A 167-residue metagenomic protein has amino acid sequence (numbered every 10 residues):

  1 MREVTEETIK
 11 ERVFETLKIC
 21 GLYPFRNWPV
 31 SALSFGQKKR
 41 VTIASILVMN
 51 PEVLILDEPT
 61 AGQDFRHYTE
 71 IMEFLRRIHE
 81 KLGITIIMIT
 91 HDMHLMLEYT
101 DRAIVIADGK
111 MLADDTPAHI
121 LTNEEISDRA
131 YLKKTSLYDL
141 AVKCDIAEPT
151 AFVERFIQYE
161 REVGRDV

Functional and structural regions predicted by a protein language model:
E7-F25: Conserved ABC ATPase "signature" region
P29-L33: Conserved ABC ATPase signature
L54-D57: Catalytic Walker B motif of ABC-type/P-loop ATPase nucleotide-binding domains
T90-H91: H-loop/switch region of ABC-family ATPase nucleotide-binding domains
M96-E98: A short, surface-exposed alpha-helical micro-motif characterized by mixed small hydrophobic and charged/polar residues
K110-L137: Conserved beta-strand-loop-alpha-helix hinge in the C-terminal portion of ABC ATPase nucleotide-binding domains
S127-V167: ABC ATPase nucleotide-binding domains
